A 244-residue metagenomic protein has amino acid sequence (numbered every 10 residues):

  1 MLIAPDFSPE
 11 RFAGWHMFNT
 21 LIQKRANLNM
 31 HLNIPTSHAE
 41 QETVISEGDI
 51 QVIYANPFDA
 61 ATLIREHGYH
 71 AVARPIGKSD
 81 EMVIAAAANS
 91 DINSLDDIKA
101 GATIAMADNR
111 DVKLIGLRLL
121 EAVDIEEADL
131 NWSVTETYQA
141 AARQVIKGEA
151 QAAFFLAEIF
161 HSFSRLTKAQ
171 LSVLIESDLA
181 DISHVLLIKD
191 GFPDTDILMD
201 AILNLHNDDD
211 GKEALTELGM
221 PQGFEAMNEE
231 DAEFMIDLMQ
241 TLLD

Functional and structural regions predicted by a protein language model:
M1-D59: Extracytoplasmic small-molecule ligand-binding "clamshell" domains of the periplasmic binding protein/Venus flytrap
M1-P5, G77-A86, K168-H206, T216-L238: Periplasmic-binding protein-like
L2-K24, E81-A142, E158: Bilobed "Venus flytrap"/periplasmic-binding protein-like clamshell domains and structurally analogous long
N29-H31, N109-A128, D200-D244: Ligand-binding clefts/hinges and TM-proximal coupling segments of bilobed small-molecule sensing domains
L32-T43, A128-R143, A180-D181: Short helix-initiation/N-cap motifs at beta->coil->alpha
P35, E42-D97: Acidic, polar ligand-binding/catalytic clefts
Y54-E66, R118, Q144-Q170: A ligand-binding cleft/hinge motif common to bilobed small-molecule-binding domains
